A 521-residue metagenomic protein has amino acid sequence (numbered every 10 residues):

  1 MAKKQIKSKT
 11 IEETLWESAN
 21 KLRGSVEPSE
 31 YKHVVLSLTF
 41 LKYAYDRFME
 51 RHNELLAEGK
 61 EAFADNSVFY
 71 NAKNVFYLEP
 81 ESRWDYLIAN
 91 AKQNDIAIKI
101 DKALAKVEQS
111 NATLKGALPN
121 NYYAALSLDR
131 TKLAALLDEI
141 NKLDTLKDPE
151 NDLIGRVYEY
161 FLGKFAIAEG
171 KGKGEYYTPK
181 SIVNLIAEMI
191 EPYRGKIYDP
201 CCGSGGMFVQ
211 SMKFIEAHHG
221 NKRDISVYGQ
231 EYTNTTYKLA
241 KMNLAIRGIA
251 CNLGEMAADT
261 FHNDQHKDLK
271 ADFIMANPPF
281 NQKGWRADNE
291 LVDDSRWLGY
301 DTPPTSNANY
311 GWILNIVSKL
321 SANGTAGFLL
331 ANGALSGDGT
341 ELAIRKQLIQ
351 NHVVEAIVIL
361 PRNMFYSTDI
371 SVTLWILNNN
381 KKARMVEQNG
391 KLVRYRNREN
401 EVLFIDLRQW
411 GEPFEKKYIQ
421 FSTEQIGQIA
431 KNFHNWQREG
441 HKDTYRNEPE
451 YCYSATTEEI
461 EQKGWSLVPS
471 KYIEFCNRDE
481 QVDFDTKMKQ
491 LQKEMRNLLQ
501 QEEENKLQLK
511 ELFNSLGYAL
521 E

Functional and structural regions predicted by a protein language model:
M1-Y193, N252-Q265, I359-R362, N380 (+2 more regions): Non-catalytic, mostly N-terminal accessory regions of nucleic-acid modification and defense proteins
T14, K21, E30-F40, Y237 (+2 more regions): Conserved Class I SAM-dependent methyltransferase catalytic core
F48, I215-H219, L320: Active-site catalytic pocket residues across diverse enzymes, especially alpha/beta-hydrolases
L126, K147, C201, G229-T233 (+6 more regions): Hydrophobic alpha-helical scaffolding
G172-A276, N281-Y300, A331-N332, G337-A356 (+1 more regions): Conserved S-adenosyl-L-methionine
V209, K238, A276-P278, Y310-L314 (+12 more regions): Feature representing long, continuous alpha-helical segments
K270-A271, N307-N309, N323-L329, V354-E355 (+6 more regions): Active-site lining segments that contact anionic ligands and/or coordinate catalytic metals
G284-A287, G327-F328, G337-L342, I357 (+4 more regions): Extended hydrophobic-aromatic, low-complexity segments
